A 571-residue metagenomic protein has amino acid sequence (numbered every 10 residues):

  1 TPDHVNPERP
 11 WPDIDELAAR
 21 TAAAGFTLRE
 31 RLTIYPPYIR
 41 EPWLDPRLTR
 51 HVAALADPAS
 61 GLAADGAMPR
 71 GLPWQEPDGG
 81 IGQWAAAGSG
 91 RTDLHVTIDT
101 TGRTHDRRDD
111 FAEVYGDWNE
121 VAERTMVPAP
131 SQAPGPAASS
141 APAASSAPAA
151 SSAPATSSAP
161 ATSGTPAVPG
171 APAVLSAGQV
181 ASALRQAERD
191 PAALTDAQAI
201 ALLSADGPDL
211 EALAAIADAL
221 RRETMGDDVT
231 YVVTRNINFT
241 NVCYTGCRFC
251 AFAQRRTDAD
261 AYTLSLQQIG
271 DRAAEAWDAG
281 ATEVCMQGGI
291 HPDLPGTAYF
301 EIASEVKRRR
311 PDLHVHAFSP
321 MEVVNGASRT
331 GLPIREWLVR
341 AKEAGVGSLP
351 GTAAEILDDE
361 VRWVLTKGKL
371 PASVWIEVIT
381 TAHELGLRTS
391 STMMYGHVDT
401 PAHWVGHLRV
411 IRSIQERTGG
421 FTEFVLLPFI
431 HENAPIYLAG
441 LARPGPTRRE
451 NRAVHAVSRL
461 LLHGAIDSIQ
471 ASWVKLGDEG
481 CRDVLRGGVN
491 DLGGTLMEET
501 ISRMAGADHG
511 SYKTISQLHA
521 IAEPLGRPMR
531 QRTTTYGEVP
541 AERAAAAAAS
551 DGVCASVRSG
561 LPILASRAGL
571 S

Functional and structural regions predicted by a protein language model:
T1, L28-E30, V229-R235, V284 (+6 more regions): Hydrophobic faces of well-ordered beta-strands that scaffold small-molecule active sites in alpha/beta enzyme cores
T1-S140, G164-G207, W277, R412-S571: Auxiliary Fe-S-binding modules of radical SAM enzymes
P2-D3, T33-Y35, N236-N238, G289-H291 (+6 more regions): Active-site beta-loop-alpha junctions enriched in small/polar residues
D15-A19, A219, D271, E275 (+6 more regions): Alpha-helical scaffolding segments of alpha/beta enzyme cores, especially the outer helices of TIM-barrel or partial
A137-P169: Long, intrinsically disordered low-complexity tandem-repeat segments
A212-Q254, A261-Q287: N-terminal pre-triad scaffold of radical SAM enzymes
A217, C247, M286, L349-T352 (+4 more regions): Conserved, mostly hydrophobic/aromatic
T234, A279-I379, H383-S391, H397-V398 (+1 more regions): Conserved SAM/AdoMet-binding glycine-rich loop
